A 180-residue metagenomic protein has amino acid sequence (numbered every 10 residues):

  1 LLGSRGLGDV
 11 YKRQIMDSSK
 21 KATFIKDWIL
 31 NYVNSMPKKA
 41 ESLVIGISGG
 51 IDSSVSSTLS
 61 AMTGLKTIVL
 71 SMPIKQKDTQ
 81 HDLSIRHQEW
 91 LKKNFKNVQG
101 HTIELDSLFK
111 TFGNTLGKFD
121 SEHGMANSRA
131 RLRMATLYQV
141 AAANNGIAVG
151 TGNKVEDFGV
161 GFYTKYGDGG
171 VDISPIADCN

Functional and structural regions predicted by a protein language model:
L1-Y11: Single conserved hydrophobic/aromatic residue that forms the stacking wall/gate of nucleotide- or nucleobase-binding
D9-T164, D172-A177: ATP-dependent adenylation/nucleotidyltransferase module used to activate substrates
